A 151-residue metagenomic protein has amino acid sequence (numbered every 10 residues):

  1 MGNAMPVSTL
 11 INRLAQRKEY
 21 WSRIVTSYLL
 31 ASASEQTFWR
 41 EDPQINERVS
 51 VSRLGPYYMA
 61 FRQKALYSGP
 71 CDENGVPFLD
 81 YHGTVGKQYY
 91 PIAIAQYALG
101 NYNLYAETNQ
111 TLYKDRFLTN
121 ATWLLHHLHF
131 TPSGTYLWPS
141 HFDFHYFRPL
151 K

Functional and structural regions predicted by a protein language model:
G2-A93, T111-L112, L118-H141: Low-complexity, Ser/Thr/Pro/Gly-enriched N-terminal "stalk/linker" regions
A95-T111: Well-ordered alpha-helical scaffold segments within catalytic/enzyme domains
F147-K151: Short, intrinsically disordered, charge-balanced linker/junction segments flanking boundaries in proteins
